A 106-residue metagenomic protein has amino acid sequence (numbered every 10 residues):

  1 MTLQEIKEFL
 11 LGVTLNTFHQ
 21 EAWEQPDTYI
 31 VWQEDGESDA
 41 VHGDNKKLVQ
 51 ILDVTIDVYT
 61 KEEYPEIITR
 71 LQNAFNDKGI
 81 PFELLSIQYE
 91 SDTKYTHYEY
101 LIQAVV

Functional and structural regions predicted by a protein language model:
M1-H42, E63: Small/polar-rich, solvent-exposed N-terminal microdomains that initiate assembly or binding
M1-L3, K7, D35-I51, L85-V106: Short, charged interaction patches at domain edges and termini
T14-L15, A74-F82: A common structural junction motif
Q20, P81-I87: Conserved short beta-strand edge segments in small beta-sheet-based binding/regulatory domains
D27, E66, T93: Residues that form or flank phosphate/diphosphate-binding pockets in enzymes that use nucleotide phosphates
L48-T60: Short glycine-rich, basic-tinged beta-strand/loop micro-motifs
K61-E63, V105: Helix N-cap motif at beta-to-alpha junctions
E63-R70: Short, conserved charged micro-motifs
